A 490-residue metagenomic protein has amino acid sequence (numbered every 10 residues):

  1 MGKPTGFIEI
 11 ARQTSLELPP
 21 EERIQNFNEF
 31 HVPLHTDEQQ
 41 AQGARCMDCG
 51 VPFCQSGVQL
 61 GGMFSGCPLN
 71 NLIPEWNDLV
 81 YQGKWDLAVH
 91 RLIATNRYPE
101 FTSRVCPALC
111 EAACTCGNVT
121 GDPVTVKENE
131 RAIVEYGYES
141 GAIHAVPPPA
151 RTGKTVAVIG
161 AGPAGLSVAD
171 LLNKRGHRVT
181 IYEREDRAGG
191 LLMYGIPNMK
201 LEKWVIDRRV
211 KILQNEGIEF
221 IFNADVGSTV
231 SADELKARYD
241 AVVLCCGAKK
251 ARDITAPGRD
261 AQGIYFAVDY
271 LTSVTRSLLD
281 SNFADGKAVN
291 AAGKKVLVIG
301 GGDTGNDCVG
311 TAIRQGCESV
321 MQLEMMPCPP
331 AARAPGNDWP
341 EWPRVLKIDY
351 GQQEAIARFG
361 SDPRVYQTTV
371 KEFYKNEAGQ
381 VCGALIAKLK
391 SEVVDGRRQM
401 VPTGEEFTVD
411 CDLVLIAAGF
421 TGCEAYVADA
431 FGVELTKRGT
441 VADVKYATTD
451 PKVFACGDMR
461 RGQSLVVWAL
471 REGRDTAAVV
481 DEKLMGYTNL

Functional and structural regions predicted by a protein language model:
T5-V32, A41-A44, G57, N70-Y81 (+10 more regions): Beta1-alpha1 glycine-rich phosphate/pyrophosphate-binding loop at the start of Rossmann-like nucleotide-binding domains
Q13, L18, R23-L34, Q42-R45 (+4 more regions): C-terminal catalytic lobe of FAD-dependent flavoproteins
Q40-A44, D48-S56, G62-P148, Q214 (+3 more regions): Glycine/serine-rich phosphate-binding loop and adjoining beta1-alpha1 elements at the start of nucleotide-handling
A150, T155-I159, D207-A256, K371-I386 (+3 more regions): Feature captures the FAD/FMN-dependent oxidoreductase FAD-binding
V156-V158, V179, V296, V453: Conserved hydrophobic helix-helix packing surfaces used for dimerization/oligomerization
G160-P163, G300-G302, D458: Glycine-rich Rossmann-fold phosphate-binding loop(s) that bind the pyrophosphate of adenine dinucleotide cofactors
D260-G293, E392-Q463: FAD-site-proximal beta/loop scaffold in flavoenzymes
G305-C308, Q315, M459-Y487: A conserved FAD-binding loop/helix module that cradles the flavin
